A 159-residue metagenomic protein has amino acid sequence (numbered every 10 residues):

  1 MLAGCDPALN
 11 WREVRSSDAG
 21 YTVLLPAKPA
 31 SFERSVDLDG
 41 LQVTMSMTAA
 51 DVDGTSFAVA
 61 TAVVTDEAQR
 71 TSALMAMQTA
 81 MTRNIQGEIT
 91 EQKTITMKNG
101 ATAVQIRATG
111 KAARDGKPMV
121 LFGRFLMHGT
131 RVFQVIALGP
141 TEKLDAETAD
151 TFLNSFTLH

Functional and structural regions predicted by a protein language model:
L2-G4: C-terminal motif of bacterial Sec signal peptides marking the signal peptidase cleavage site
D6-R12: Bacterial lipoprotein signal-peptidase II cleavage site
R15-A27, N99: Predominantly extracellular/luminal regions of secreted and cell-surface proteins, especially disulfide-bonded
Y21, A27-S31, A73-E88, T130-H159: Surface-exposed amphipathic alpha-helical segments
L24, K28-A68: Secretory pathway targeting signatures of secreted, lumenal, and periplasmic proteins
A30-M47, Q78-M127: Signature of long, low-cysteine stretches enriched in small and polar/charged residues
T61-A68, K111, A137-E142: Second-shell loop/turn segments in exported
Q69-S72, D115-G116, A146: Solvent-exposed, non-transmembrane alpha-helical starts
